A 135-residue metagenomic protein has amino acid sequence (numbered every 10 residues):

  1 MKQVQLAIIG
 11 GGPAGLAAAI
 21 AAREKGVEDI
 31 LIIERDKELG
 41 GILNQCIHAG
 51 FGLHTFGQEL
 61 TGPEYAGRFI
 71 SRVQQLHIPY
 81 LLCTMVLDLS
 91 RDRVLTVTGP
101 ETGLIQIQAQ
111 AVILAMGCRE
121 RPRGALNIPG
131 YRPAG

Functional and structural regions predicted by a protein language model:
M1-I9, A66-G135: FAD-binding core/adjacent interface of flavoenzyme oxidoreductases
K2-R68, R72: Beta1-alpha1 glycine-rich phosphate/pyrophosphate-binding loop at the start of Rossmann-like nucleotide-binding domains
